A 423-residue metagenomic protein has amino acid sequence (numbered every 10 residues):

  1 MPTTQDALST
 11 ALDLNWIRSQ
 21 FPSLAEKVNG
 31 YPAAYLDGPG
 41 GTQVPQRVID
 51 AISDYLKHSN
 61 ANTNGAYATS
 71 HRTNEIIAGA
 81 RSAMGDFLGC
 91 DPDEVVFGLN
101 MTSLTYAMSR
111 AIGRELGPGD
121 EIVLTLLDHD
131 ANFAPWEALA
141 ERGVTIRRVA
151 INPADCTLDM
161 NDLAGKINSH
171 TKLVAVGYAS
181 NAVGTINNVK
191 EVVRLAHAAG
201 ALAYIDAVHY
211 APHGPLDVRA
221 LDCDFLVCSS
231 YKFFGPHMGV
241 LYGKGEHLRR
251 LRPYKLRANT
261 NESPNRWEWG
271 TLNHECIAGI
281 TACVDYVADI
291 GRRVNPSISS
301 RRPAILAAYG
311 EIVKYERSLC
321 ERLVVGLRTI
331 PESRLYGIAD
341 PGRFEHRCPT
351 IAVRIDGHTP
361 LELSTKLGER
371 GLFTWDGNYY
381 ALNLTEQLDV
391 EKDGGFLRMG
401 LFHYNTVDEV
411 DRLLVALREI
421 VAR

Functional and structural regions predicted by a protein language model:
M1-R423: Pyridoxal 5′-phosphate
